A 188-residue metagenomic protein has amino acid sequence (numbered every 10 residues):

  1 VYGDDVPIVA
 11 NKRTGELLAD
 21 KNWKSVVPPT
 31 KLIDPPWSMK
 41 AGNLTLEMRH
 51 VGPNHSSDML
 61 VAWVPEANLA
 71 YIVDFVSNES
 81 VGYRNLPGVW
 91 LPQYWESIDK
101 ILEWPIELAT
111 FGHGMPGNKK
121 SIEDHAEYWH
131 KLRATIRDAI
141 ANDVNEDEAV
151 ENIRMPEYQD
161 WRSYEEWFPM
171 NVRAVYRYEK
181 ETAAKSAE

Functional and structural regions predicted by a protein language model:
V1-S38: Active-site HxH/HxHxD metal-binding segment of metal-dependent hydrolases
L17, E103-P105, P116-E188: Accessory terminal helices/loops
L18-K21, G42-M48: Short Pro/Gly-enriched beta-strand edge/turn motifs at strand-loop
V27-P29, G82, Q159: Proline-rich low-complexity regions
P28-T30, H50-P53: Short Gly/Pro-enriched turn/cap motifs at secondary-structure boundaries
W37, N43, N68, R162 (+1 more regions): Solvent-exposed, flexible loop/coil residues
S38, T45, V51-D138: Metallo-beta-lactamase
